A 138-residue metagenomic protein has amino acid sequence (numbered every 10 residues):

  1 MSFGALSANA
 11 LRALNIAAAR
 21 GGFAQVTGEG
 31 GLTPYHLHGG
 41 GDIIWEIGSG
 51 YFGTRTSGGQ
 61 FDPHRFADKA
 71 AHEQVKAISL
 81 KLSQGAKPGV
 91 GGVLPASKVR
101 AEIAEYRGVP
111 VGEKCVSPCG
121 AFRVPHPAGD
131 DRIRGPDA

Functional and structural regions predicted by a protein language model:
M1-A138: Active-site entrance/lid segments in N-terminal catalytic domains of soluble metabolic enzymes
